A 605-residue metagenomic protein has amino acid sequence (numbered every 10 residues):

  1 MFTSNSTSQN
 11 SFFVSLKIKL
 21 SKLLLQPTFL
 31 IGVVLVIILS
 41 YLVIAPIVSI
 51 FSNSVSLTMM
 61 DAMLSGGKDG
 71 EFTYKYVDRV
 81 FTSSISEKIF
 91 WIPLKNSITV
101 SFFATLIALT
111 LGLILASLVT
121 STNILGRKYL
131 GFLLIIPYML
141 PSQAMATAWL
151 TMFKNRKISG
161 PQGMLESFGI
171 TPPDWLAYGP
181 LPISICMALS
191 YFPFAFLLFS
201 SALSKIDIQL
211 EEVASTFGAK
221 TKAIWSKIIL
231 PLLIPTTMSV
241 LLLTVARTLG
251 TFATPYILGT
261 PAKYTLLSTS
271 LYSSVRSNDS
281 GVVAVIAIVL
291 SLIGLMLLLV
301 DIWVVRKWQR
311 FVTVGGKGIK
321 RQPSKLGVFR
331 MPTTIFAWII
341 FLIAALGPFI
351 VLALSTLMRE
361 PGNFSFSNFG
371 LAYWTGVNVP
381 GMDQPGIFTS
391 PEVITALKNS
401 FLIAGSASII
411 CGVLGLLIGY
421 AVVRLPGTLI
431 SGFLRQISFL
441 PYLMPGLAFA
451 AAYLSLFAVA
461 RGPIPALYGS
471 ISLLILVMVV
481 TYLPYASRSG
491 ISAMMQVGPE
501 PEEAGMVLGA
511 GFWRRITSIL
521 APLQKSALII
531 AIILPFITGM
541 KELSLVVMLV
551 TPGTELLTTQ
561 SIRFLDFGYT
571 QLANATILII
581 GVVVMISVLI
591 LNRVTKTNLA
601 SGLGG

Functional and structural regions predicted by a protein language model:
M1-V34, I302-I340, S431, N592-G605: Transmembrane alpha-helical segments of polytopic membrane transport and secretion proteins
S15-L20, F72-I85, F369-F388: A short amphipathic helical element positioned immediately N-terminal to and/or at the very start of a transmembrane
Q26-S65, S84-S204, L232-F252, I257 (+9 more regions): Membrane-water interface segments at the C-terminal ends of transmembrane alpha-helices in multi-pass inner-membrane
M59-D69, Y74, E212, K220-A223 (+2 more regions): Juxtamembrane inter-helical linkers in multi-pass membrane proteins
S65-G66, K154, F252-S277, N363-F369 (+2 more regions): Glycine-rich helix-loop "coupling/hinge" segments at transmembrane-helix boundaries in multipass transporters
F72-T73, F199-E212, T221, I234 (+8 more regions): Transmembrane helix boundary and interhelical loop/hinge segments in multi-pass membrane proteins
T122-L125, S204-Q209, A219-K222, T260-K263 (+7 more regions): Juxtamembrane helix-boundary/capping and inter-helix hinge elements in multi-pass membrane proteins
S215, S273, M506: Alpha-helical residues within the helix-turn-helix
